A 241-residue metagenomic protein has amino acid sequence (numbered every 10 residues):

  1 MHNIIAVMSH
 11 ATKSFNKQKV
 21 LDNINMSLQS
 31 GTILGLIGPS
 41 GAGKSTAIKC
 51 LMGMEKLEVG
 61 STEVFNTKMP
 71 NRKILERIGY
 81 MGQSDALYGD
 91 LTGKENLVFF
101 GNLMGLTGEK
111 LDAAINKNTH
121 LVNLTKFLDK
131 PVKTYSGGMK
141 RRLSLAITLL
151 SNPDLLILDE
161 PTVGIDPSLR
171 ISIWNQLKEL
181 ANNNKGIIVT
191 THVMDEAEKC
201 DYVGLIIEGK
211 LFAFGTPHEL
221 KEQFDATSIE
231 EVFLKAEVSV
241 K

Functional and structural regions predicted by a protein language model:
M52: Helix-to-loop junction immediately C-terminal to a conserved catalytic motif
V59-I74: Conserved ABC transporter NBD signature motif
D90, P131-Y135: Conserved ABC ATPase signature
V98, N102, E109-F127: Conserved ABC ATPase "signature" region
L156-E160: Catalytic Walker B motif of ABC-type/P-loop ATPase nucleotide-binding domains
F214-G215: ABC ATPase "signature
